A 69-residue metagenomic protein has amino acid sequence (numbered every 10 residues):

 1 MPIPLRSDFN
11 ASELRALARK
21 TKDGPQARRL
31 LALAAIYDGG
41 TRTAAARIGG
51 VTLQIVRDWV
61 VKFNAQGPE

Functional and structural regions predicted by a protein language model:
M1-E69: Short, basic alpha-helical/linker "hinge" immediately adjacent to a nucleic-acid-recognition surface
